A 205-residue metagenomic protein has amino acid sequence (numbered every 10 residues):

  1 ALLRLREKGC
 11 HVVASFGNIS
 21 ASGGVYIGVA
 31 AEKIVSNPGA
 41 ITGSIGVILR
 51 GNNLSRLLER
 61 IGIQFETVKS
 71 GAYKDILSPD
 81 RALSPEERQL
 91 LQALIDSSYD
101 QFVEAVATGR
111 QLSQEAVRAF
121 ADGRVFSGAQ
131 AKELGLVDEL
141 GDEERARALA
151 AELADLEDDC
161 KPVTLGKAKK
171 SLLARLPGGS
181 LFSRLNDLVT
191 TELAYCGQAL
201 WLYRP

Functional and structural regions predicted by a protein language model:
A1-N37, I48-P205: N-terminal organellar transit peptides
I45: Short, surface-exposed glycine/acidic/tryptophan-bearing loops
